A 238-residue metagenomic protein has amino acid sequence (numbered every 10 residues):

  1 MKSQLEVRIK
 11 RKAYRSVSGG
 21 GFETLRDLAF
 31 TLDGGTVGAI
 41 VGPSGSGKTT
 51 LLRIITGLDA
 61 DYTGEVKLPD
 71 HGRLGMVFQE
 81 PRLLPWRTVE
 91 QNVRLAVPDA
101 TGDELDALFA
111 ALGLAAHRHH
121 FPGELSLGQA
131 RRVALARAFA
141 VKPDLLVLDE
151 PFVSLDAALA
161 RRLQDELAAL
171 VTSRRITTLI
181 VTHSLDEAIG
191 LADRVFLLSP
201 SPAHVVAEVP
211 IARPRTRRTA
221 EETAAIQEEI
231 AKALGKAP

Functional and structural regions predicted by a protein language model:
V41-P43: The feature captures the beta-strand-to-loop junction immediately N-terminal to the Walker
T56: Helix-to-loop junction immediately C-terminal to a conserved catalytic motif
G102-H117, A168-A169: Conserved ABC ATPase "signature" region
F121-L125, Q129: Conserved ABC ATPase signature
L135: Hydrophobic anchor residue at the start of the ABC signature
K142: Conserved catalytic motifs of ABC-family nucleotide-binding domains
L146-E150: Catalytic Walker B motif of ABC-type/P-loop ATPase nucleotide-binding domains
